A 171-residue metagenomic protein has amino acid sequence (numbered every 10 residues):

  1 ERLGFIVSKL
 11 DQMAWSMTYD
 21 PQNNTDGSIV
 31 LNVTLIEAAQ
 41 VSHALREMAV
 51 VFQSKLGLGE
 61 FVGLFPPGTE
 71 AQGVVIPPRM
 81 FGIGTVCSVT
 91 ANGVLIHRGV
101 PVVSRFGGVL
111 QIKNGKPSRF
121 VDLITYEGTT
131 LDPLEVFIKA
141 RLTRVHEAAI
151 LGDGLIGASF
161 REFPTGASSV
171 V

Functional and structural regions predicted by a protein language model:
E1-S8, Q22-V171: Conserved mixed alpha/beta catalytic, RNA-binding, or beta-rich assembly cores of soluble enzyme, regulatory
